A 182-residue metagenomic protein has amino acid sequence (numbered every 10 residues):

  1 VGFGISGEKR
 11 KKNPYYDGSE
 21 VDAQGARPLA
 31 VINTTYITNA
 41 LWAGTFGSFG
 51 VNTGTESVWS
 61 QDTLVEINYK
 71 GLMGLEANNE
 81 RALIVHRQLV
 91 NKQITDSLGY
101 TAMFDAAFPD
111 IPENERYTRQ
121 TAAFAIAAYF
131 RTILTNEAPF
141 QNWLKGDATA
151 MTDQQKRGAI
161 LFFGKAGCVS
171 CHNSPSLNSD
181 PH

Functional and structural regions predicted by a protein language model:
V1-H182: Periplasmic c-type cytochrome electron-transfer domains
